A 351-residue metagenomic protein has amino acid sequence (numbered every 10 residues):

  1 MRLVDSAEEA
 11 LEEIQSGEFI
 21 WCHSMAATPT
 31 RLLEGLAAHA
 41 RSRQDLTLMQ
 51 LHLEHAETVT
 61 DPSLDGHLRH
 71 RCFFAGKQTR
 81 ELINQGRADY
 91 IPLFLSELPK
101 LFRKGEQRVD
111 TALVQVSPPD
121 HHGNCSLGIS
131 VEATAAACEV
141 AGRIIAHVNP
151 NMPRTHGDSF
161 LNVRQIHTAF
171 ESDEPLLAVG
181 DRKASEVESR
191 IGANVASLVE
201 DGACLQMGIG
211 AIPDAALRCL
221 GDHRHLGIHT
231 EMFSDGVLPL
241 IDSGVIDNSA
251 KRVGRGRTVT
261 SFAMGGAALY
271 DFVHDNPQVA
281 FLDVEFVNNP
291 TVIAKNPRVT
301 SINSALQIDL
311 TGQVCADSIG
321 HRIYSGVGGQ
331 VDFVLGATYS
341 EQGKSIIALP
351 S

Functional and structural regions predicted by a protein language model:
M1-S351: Conserved alpha/beta enzyme-core scaffold
